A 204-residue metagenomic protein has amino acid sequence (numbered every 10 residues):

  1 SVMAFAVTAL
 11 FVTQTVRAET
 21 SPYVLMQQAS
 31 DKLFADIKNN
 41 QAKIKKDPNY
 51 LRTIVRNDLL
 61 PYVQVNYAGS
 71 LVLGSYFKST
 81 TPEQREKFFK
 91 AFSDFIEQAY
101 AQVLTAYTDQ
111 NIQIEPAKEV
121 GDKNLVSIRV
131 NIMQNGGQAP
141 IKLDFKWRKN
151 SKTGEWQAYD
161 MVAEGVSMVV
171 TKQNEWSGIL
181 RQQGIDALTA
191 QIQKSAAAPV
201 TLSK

Functional and structural regions predicted by a protein language model:
V2-L10: Bacterial N-terminal signal peptides
F11-A18: Sec/Tat signal peptide C-region and signal peptidase I cleavage site
T20-Y100: Early exported N-terminus immediately downstream of N-terminal targeting peptides
A35, N39-K46, Y50, S79-E83 (+7 more regions): Surface-exposed, polar/charged faces of alpha-helical domains in mature secreted/periplasmic/lumenal proteins
F77, D94-F95, E119, M133-N135 (+1 more regions): Solvent-exposed loop/turn segments at secondary-structure junctions within structured extracellular/periplasmic domains
A99-I141, S195-K204: Surface-exposed, charged secondary-structure patches
P140-V170: Short beta-strand edge/turn micro-motifs at domain boundaries
D160-K204: Low-complexity, intrinsically disordered terminal/linker segments enriched in charged and Gly/Pro repeats
